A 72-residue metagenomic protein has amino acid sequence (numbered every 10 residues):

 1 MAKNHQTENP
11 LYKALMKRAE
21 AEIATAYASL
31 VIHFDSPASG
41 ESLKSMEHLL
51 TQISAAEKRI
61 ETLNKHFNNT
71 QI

Functional and structural regions predicted by a protein language model:
A2-I72: Extended, charge-rich alpha-helical interface modules
